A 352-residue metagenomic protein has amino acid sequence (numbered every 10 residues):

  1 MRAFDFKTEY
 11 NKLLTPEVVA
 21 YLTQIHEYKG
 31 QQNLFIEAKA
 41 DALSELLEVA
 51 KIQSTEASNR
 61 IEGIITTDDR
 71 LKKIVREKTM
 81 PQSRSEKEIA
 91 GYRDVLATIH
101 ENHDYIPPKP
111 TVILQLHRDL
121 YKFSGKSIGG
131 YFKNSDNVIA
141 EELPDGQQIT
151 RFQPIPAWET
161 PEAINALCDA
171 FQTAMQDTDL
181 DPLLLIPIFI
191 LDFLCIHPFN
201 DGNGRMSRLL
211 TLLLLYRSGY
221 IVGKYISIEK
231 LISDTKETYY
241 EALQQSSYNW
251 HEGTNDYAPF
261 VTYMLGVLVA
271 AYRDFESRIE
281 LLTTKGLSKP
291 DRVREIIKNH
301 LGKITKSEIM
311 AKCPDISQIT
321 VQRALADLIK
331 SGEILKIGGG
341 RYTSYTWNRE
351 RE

Functional and structural regions predicted by a protein language model:
M1-E352: FIC/Doc superfamily catalytic core
